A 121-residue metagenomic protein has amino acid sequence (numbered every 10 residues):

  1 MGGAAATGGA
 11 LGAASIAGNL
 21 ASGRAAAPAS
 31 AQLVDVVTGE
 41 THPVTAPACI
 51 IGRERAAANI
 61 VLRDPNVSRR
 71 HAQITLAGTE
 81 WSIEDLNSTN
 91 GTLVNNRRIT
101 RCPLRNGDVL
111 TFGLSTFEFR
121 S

Functional and structural regions predicted by a protein language model:
M1-P65, T75, E118-R120: Intrinsically disordered, low-complexity acidic Ser/Thr-rich regulatory segments
S68, S88-T89, S115: Short linear Ser/Thr-Pro motifs
L76, L93-S121: C-terminal boundary/linker segments immediately following FHA domains
W81-T92: Short, basic/aromatic beta-hairpin or loop at an interaction surface
